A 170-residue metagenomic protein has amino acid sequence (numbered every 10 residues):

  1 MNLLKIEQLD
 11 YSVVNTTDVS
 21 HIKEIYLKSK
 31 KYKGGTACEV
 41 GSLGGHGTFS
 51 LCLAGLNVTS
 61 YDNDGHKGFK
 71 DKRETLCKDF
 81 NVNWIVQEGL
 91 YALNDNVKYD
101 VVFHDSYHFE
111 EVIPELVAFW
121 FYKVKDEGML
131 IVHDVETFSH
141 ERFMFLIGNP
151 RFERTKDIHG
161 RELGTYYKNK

Functional and structural regions predicted by a protein language model:
M1-D18: Class I SAM-dependent transferase core
Y11, I22-K170: S-adenosylmethionine/decaboxylated-SAM
